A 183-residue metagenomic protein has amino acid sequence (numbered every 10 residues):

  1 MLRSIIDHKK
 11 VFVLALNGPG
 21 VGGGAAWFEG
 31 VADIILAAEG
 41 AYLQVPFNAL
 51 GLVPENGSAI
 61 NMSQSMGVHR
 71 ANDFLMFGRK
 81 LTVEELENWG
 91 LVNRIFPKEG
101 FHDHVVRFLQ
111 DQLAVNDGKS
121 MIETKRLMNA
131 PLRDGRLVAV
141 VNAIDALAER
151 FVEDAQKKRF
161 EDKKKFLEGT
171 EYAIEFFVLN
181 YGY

Functional and structural regions predicted by a protein language model:
R3-G118: Crotonase-fold acyl-CoA enzyme core
G78-V83, E99, D103, R107 (+1 more regions): C-terminal alpha-helix plus adjacent terminal tail
